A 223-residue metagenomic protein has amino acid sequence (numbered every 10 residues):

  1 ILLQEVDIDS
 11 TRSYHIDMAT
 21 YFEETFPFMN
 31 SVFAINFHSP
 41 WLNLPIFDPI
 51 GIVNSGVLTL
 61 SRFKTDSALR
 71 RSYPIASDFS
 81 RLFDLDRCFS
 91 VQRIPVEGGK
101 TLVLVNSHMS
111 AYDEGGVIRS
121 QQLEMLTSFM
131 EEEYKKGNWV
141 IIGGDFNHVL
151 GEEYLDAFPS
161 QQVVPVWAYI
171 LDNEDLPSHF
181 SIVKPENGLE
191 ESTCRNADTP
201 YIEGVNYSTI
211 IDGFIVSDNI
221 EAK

Functional and structural regions predicted by a protein language model:
E5-D9, A111-G116: Second-shell loop/turn segments in exported
V6, S107-M109, G144-F146: Active-site metal-binding loops of divalent metal-dependent hydrolases
V6-T101: Structured beta-strand-rich core segments of catalytic domains in phosphoester-bond hydrolases
N30, K64, V103, S178-S181 (+1 more regions): Conserved beta-strand segments of alpha/beta enzyme cores
G99-T101, S107-S110, G115: Active-site His/acidic residue clusters
E114-E221: Metal-dependent phosphoesterases centered on the DNase I-like endonuclease/exonuclease/phosphatase
